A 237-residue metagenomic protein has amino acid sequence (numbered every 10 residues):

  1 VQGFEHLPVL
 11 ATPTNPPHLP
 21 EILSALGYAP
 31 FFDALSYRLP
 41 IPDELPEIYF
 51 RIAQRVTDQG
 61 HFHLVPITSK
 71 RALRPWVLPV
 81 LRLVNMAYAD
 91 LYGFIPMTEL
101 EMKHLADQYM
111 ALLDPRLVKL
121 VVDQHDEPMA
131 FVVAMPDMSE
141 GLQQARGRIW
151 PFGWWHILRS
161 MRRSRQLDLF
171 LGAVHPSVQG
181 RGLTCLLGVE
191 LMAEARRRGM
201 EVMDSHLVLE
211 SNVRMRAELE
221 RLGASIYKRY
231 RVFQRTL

Functional and structural regions predicted by a protein language model:
V1-T68, R231-L237: Acyl-donor-binding surface of acyltransferase catalytic domains
L7-L10, Q166-L167, A195-L209: Conserved GNAT acetyl-CoA-binding A-motif
L23, E218-L219: Conserved active-site tyrosine of GNAT-family acetyltransferases
L26, A87, E194: Short alpha-helical functional segments enriched in proximate histidine and acidic residues
P66-V174: A conserved beta-strand-loop-helix scaffold within acyl/acetyltransferase catalytic domains
L112, V122-E127, M161-R163, S177 (+2 more regions): Secondary-structure transition/capping motifs at alpha-helix termini and the adjoining loop/turn into the next element
Q166-V174, Q179-A195, R221: Conserved acetyl-CoA-binding loop-helix of GNAT-fold acetyltransferases
